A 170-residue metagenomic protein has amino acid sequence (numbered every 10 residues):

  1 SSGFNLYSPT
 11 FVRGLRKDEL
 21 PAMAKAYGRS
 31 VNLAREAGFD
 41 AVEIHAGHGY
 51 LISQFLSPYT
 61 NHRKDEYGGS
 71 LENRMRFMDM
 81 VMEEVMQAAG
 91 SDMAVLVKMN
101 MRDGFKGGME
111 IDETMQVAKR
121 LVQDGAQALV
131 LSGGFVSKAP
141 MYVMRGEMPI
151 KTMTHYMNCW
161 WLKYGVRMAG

Functional and structural regions predicted by a protein language model:
S1-G170: Flavin-dependent oxidoreductase catalytic cores
